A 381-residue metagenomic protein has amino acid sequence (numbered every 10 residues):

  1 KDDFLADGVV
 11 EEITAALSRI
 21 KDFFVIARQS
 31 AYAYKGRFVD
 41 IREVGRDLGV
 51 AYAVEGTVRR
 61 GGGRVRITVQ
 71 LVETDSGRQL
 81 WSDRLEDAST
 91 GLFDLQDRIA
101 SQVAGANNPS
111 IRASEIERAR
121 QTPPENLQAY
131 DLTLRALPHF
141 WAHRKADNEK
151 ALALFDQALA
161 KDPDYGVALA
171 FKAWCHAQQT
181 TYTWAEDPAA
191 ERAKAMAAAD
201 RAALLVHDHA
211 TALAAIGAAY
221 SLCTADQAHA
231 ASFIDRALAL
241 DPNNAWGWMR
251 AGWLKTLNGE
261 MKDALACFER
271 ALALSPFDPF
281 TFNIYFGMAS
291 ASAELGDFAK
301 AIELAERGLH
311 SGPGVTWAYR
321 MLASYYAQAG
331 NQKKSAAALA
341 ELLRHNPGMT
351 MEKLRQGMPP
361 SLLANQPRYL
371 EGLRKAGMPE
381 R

Functional and structural regions predicted by a protein language model:
K1-A329, R381: Acidic, proline/glycine-rich low-complexity intrinsically disordered segments
L48-A51, I99, L342, M358 (+1 more regions): Alpha-helix boundary/capping residues
Q178, W317, N346-E352: Short acidic (Asp/Glu) and glycine-rich catalytic loops that position anionic groups and cofactors
A195, A327-T350: TPR/TPR-like (Sel1-like) alpha-helical repeat modules
P313, A329-A336, P360-L363: Short, well-ordered coil↔helix boundary/capping segments
R320-A323, A337-A340, P367: A generic structural signal for well-ordered alpha-helical surface patches
M351-R381: Terminal, low-structured helical/coil segments at or just beyond the last alpha-helical repeat
